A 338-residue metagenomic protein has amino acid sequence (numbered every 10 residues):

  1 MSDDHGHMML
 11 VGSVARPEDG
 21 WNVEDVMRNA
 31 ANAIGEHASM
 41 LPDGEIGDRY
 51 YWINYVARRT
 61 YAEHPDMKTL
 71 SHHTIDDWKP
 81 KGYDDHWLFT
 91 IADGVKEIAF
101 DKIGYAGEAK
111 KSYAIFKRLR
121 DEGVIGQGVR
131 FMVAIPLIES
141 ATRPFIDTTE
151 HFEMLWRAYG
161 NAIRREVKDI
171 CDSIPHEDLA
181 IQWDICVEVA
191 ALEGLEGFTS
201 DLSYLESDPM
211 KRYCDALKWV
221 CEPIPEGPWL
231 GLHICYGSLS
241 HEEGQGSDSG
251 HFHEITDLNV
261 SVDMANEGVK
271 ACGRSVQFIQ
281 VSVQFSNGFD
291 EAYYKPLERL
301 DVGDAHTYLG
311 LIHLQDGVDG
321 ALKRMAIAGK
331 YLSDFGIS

Functional and structural regions predicted by a protein language model:
M1-W78: N-terminal basic, low-complexity leaders that serve as flexible interaction/assembly modules and, when applicable, as
S2-V14, H37-L41, G128-A134, D178-Q182 (+4 more regions): Structural preference for beta-strand elements that scaffold enzyme active sites
G20-M27, I103-L119, F152-E166, S203-V220 (+3 more regions): Well-ordered, non-membrane alpha-helical segments in soluble/globular domains
K79-P175, I181-Y213: Active-site-proximal, glycine-rich beta->alpha crossover segments in alpha/beta enzymes that shape flexible
I115-G128, E166-L179, D215-L230, E267-Q277 (+2 more regions): A structural motif corresponding to the C-terminal end of an alpha-helix and its immediate exit/capping segment
P136-S140, D184-E188, C235-L239, V281-S286 (+1 more regions): Active-site beta-loop-alpha junctions enriched in small/polar residues
Y213-S286: Long, well-ordered mid-to-C-terminal structural blocks that present hydrophobic/aromatic surfaces
N266-S338: Catalytic-face loop-and-helix region of soluble metabolic enzyme cores
